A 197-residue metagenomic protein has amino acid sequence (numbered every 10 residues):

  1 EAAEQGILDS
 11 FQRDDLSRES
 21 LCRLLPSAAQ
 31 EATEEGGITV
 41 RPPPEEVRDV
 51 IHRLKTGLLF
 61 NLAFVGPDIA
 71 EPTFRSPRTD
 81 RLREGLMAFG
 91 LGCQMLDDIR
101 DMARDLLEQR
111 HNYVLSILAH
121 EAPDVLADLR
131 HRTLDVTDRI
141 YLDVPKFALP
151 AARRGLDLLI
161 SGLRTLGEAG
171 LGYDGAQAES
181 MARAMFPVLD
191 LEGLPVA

Functional and structural regions predicted by a protein language model:
E1-E4, T39-L58, D105-L158: Divalent-cation-assisted or electrostatically stabilized phosphate/pyrophosphate-binding catalytic cores
E1-L96, A103-L106, L171, Q177 (+1 more regions): All-alpha helical catalytic cores of prenyl diphosphate-utilizing isoprenoid enzymes
N61, L159-G162: Catalytic core of nucleotide-sugar-dependent glycosyltransferases
R75, N112-S116, A182, L194: Generic preference for flexible, low-structure residues
F89-G92, G155, L159: Long amphipathic alpha-helices with heptad-repeat character, especially coiled-coil-forming segments used
I99, A122-D124, P195-A197: Juxtamembrane/interface motifs at transmembrane-helix termini
D138, L142, R154, R164-A197: C-terminal domain/tail detector
